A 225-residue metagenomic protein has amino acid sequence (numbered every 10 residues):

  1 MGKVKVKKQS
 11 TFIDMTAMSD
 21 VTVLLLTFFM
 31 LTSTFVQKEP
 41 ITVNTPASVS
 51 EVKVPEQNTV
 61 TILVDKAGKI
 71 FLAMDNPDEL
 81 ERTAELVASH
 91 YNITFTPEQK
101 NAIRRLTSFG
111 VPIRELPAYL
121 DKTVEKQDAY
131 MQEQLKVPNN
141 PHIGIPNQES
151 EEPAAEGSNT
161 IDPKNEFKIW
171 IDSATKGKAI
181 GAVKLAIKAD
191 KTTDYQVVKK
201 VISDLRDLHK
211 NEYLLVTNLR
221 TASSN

Functional and structural regions predicted by a protein language model:
K3-P40: Hydrophobic single transmembrane helices highlighted by the model
V36-N225: Long, low-hydrophobicity, acidic/polar, solvent-exposed interaction domains
